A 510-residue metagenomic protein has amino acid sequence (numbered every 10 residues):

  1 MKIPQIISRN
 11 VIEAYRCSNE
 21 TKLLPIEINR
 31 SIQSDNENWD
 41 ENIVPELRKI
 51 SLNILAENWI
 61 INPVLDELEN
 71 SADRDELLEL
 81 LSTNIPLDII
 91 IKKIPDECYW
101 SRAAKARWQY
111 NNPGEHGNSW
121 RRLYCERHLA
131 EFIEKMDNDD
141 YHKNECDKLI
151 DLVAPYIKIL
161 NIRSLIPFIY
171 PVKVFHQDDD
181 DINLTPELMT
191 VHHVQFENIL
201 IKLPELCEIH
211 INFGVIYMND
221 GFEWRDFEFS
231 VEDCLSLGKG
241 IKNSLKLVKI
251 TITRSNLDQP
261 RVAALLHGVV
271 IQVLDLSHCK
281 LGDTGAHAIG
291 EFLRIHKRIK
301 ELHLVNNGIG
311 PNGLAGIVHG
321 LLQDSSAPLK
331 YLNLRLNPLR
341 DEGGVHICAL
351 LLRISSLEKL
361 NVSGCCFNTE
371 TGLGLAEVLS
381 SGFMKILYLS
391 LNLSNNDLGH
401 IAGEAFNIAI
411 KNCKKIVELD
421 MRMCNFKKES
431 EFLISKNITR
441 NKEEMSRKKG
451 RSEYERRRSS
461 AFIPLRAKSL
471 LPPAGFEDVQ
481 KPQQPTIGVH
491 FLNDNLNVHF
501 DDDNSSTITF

Functional and structural regions predicted by a protein language model:
M1-N198, P204-C207, V215: Cullin-RING E3 adaptor/co-adaptor recruitment helices
M1-Y15, E342, T369-L373, E377 (+1 more regions): C-terminal capping region of solenoid repeat domains
V64-D75, W100, G117-N118, I166 (+10 more regions): Short amphipathic alpha-helical segments embedded in low-complexity Lys/Glu-rich regions
K92-K93, Y124, N144-Y156, K173-D179 (+9 more regions): Leucine-rich repeat
D140-N144, I166-V174, P186-V194, V215-L235 (+7 more regions): Short, solvent-exposed loop/turn at the beta-strand->alpha-helix junction within individual leucine-rich repeat
L160, I209-I211, V248-I252, L274-L276 (+5 more regions): Conserved hydrophobic beta-strand positions in leucine-rich repeat
L245-N333, R340-D341: Solenoidal tandem-repeat scaffolds enriched in leucines and small polar residues
L304-D397, A402: Eukaryotic tandem repeat interaction scaffolds
